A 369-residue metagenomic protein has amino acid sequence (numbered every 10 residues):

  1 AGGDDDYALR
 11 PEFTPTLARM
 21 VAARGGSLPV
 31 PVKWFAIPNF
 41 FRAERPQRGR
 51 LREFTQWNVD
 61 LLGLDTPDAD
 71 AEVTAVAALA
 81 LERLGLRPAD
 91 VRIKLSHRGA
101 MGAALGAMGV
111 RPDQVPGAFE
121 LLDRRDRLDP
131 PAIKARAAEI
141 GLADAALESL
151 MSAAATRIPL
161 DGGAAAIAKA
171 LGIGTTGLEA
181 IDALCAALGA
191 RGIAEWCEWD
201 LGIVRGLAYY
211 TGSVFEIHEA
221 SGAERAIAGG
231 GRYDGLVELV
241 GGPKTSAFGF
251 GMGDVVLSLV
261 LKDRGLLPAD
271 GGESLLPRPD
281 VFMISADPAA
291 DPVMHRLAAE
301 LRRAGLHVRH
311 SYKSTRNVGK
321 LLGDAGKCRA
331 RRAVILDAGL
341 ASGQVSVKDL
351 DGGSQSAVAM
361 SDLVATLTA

Functional and structural regions predicted by a protein language model:
A1-G2, G109-A132, E219: Acidic, His- and aromatic-enriched active-site or binding-groove loops in soluble protein domains that engage sugars
G3-D4, E12-R87, K134-A369: Positively charged, Gly/Ser-enriched RNA/tRNA-binding surfaces
V73, H97-A100, A118, A180: Internal, well-ordered alpha-helical segments in soluble enzyme and binding-protein domains
V91-A103: Glycine-rich, mobile lid/loop segments that gate access to catalytic sites or pores
I93-S96, R124-P130, T176: Short acidic alpha-helix initiation/capping motifs at coil-to-helix transition points, especially at protein N-termini
K94, M108-R111, D126, I140-A143 (+1 more regions): Intrinsic-disorder-associated interaction segments
G102-G106, L259: A short acidic (Asp/Glu
